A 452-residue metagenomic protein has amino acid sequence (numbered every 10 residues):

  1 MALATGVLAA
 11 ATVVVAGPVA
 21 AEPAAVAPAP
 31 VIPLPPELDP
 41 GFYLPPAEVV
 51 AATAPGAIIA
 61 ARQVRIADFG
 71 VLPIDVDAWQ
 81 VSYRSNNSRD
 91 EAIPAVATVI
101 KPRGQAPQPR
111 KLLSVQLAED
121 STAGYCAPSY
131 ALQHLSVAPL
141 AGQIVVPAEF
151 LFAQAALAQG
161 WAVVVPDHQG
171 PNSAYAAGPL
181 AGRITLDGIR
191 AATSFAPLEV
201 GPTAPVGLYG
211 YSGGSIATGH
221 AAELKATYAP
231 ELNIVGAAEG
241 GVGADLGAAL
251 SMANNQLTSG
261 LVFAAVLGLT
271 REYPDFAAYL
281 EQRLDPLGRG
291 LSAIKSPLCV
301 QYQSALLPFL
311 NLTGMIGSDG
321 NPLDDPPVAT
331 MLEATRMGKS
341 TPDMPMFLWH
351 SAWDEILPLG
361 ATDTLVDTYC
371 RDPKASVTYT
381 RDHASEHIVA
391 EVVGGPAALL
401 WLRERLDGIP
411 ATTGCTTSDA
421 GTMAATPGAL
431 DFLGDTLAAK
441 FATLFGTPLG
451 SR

Functional and structural regions predicted by a protein language model:
M1-E22: Secretory targeting and sorting signals
A20-P107, L430-F441: Catalytic-loop region of hydrolases
I32-E48, G243-S340, T426-D435: Accessory cap/linker subdomain of secreted extracellular hydrolases
N87-A155, D167-H168: Short, surface-exposed "cap/lid" segments of acyl-processing enzymes
A148-F152, A158, Y175-P197, I216: Alpha/beta-hydrolase active-site loop
R190-L261: Primarily recognizes the serine-hydrolase "nucleophile elbow" in alpha/beta-hydrolase and SGNH/GDSL folds
P327-L332, F347, D363-D367, R371-R452: C-terminal catalytic histidine-bearing segment of alpha/beta-hydrolase fold enzymes
P342, F347-D354: Short beta-strand/loop motif that positions the catalytic acidic residue of the alpha/beta-hydrolase fold
